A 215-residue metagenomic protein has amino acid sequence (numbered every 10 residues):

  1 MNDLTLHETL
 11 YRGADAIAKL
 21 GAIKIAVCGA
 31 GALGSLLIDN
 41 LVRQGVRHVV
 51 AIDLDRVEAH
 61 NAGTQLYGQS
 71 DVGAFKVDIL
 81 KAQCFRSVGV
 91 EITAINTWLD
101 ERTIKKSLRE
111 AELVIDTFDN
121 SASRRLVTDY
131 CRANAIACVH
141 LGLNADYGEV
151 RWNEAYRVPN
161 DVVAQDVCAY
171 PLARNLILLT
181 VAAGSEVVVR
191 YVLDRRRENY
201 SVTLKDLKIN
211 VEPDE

Functional and structural regions predicted by a protein language model:
M1-I25, G142: N-terminal charged helix/coil linker that caps or initiates catalytic domains
A16-R43, V50-R56: Glycine-rich adenosine-cofactor-binding loop
K24, K106-L113, T117-E215: Glycine-rich phosphate/adenylate-binding loop
K24, R47-V49, E91, A137: Residues at the starts of beta-strands that form the adenosine-phosphate
C28, L36, V72-F75, I79 (+2 more regions): Conserved active-site and cofactor/substrate-binding residues in soluble primary-metabolism enzymes
H48-S87: Glycine-rich phosphate-binding loop and adjoining beta1-alpha1-beta2 segment of Rossmann-like nucleotide-binding folds
F75-L113, F118-A122: A structured beta-alpha segment of the ubiquitous adenosine-cofactor-binding alpha/beta core
